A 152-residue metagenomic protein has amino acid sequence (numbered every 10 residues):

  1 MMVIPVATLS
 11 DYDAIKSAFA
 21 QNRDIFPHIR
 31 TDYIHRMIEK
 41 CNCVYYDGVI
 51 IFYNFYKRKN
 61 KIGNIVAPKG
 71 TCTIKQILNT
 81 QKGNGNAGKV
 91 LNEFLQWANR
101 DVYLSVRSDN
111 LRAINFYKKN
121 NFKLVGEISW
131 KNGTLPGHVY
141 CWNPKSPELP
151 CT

Functional and structural regions predicted by a protein language model:
M1-S10, K145-T152: Conserved N-terminal entry element of GNAT/NAT acetyltransferase domains
L9, D13, S17-N84, G88-E93: Acetyl-CoA-dependent GNAT
A67, R107-L111, G126-T152: C-terminal "cap" of GNAT-fold acetyltransferases
K75, Y103, R112-I114: Acidic/histidine-enriched, beta-strand-rich ligand/metal-binding domains
V90, N110-A113: Conserved short alpha-helix immediately C-terminal to the canonical SAM/SAH-binding motif I of Rossmann-like
F94-A98, A113: Short hydrophobic clusters on alpha-helical segments that form packing/core surfaces in small helical domains
W97-S108: Conserved GNAT acetyl-CoA-binding A-motif
Y117, F122: Conserved active-site tyrosine of GNAT-family acetyltransferases
